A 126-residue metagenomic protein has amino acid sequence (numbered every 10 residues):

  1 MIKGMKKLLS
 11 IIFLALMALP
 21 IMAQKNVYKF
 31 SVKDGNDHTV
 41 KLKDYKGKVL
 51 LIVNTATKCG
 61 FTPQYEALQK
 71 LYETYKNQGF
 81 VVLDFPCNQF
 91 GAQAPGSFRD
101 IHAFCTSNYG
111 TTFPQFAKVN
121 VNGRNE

Functional and structural regions predicted by a protein language model:
M1-K25: Bacterial Sec-dependent N-terminal signal peptides
S10, Y28-K29, H102: Generic structural marker for isolated residues within well-ordered, non-membrane alpha-helices of soluble domains
L16-P20, T39-L42, L71-E73: Short, flexible, glycine/charge-rich loop motifs used to bind or transfer phosphoryl groups or to couple energy/partner
M22-K43, E126: N-terminal "domain-start" segment that seeds a small globular fold
D34, N54-K58: Amphipathic alpha-helical repeat scaffolds
K46-L51: Local sequence-structure signature of Cys/Sec-based thiol-disulfide redox active-site neighborhoods
F61-N125: Structural microenvironment flanking redox-active thiols in thiol-disulfide oxidoreductases
